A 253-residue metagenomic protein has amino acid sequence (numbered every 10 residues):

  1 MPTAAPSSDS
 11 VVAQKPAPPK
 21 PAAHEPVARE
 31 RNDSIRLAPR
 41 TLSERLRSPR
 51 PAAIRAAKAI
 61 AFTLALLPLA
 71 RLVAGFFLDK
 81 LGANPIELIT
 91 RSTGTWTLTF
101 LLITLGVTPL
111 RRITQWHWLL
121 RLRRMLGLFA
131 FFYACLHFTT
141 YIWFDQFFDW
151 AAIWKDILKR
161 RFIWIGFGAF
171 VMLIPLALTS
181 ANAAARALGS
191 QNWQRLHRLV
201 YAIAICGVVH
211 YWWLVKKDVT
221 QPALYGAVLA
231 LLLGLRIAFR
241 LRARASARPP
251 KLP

Functional and structural regions predicted by a protein language model:
P2-K15, K20-P21, E25-P253: Membrane-embedded alpha-helical bundles that constitute the cytochrome b-like, heme-associated redox core of multi-pass
